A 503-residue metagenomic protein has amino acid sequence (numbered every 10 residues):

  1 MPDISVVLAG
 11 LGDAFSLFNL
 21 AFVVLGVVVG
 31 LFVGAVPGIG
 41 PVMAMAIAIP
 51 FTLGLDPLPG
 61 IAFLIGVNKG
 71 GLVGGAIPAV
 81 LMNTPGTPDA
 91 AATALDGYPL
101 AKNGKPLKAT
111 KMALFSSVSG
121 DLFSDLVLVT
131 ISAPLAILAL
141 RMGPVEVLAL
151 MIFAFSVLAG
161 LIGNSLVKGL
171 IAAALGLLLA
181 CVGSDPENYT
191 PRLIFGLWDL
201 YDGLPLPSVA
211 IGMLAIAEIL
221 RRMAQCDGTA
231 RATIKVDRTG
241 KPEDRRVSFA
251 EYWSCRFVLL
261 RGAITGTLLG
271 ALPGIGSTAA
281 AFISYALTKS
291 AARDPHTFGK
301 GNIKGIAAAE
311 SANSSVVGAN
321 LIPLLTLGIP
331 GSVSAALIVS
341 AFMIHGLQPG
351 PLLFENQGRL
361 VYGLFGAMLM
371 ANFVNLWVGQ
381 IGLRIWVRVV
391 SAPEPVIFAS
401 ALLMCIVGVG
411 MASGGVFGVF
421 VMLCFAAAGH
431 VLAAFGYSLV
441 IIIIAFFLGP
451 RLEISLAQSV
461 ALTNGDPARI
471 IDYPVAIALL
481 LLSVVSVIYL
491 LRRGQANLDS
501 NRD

Functional and structural regions predicted by a protein language model:
M1-G60, I137, P191-N302, V387 (+4 more regions): Helix-loop-helix hairpins and the membrane-proximal interhelical loops of multi-pass alpha-helical transport proteins
L20-V23, I49, P57, I61-K69 (+5 more regions): Transmembrane helical cores of multi-pass ion-transport proteins
V27-P41, G70-N83, L158-G163, I264-I275 (+3 more regions): Transmembrane alpha-helix interface/packing and boundary motifs in multi-pass membrane proteins, characterized by
F32-V42, V80-A91, F123-V127, L269-T278 (+4 more regions): Short helix-coil transition sites and intra-membrane helix breaks within transmembrane domains of multi-pass
P41-F51, L64, A79-P99, T130-I131 (+7 more regions): Re-entrant/interfacial helical elements at transmembrane boundaries that shape and gate the permeation pathway
L58-A62, P99-S116, R293-G305, V333-A336 (+2 more regions): Membrane-interface alpha-helices at helix entry/exit sites of multi-pass transporters
K69-G74, F115-V127, L135, L179 (+4 more regions): Membrane-embedded alpha-helical segments of transport systems, primarily multispan ion/solute transporters
T110-D227, I344-A496: Membrane-embedded alpha-helical modules
